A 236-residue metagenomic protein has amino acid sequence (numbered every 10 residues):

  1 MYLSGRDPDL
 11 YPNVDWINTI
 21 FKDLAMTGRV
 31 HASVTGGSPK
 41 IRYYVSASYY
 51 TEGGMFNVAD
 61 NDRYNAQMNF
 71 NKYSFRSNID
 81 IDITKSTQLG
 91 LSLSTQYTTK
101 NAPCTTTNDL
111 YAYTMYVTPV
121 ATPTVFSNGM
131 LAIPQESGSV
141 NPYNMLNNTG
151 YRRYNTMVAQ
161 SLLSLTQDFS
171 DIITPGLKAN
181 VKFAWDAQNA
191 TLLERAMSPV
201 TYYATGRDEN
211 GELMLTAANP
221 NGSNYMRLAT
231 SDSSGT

Functional and structural regions predicted by a protein language model:
M1, D7, V125, G138-V140 (+2 more regions): Extracytoplasmic gating/loop element in the C-terminal half of outer-membrane beta-barrel translocons and assembly
P8-S48, E52-M55, A66-V140, R152-N155 (+1 more regions): Flexible loop and strand-edge segments within Gram-negative outer membrane beta-barrel domains
L10-N13, V140-N147, R227-T230: Short glycine/proline-rich turn/loop motifs
I17-I20, N61-N65, N78, L146-R152 (+2 more regions): Extracellular loop and loop/strand-boundary signature of outer-membrane beta-barrel proteins
V45, L91, L163, A179-V181: Membrane-embedded beta-strand positions of outer-membrane beta-barrel proteins
S48-K72, A102-D109, V125, V158 (+1 more regions): Small-side-chain secondary-structure face that scaffolds active or pore-lining regions
D168-S170: Ser/Thr/Pro-rich, low-complexity mucin-like regions that serve as glycosylated stalks/linkers or repetitive adhesive
